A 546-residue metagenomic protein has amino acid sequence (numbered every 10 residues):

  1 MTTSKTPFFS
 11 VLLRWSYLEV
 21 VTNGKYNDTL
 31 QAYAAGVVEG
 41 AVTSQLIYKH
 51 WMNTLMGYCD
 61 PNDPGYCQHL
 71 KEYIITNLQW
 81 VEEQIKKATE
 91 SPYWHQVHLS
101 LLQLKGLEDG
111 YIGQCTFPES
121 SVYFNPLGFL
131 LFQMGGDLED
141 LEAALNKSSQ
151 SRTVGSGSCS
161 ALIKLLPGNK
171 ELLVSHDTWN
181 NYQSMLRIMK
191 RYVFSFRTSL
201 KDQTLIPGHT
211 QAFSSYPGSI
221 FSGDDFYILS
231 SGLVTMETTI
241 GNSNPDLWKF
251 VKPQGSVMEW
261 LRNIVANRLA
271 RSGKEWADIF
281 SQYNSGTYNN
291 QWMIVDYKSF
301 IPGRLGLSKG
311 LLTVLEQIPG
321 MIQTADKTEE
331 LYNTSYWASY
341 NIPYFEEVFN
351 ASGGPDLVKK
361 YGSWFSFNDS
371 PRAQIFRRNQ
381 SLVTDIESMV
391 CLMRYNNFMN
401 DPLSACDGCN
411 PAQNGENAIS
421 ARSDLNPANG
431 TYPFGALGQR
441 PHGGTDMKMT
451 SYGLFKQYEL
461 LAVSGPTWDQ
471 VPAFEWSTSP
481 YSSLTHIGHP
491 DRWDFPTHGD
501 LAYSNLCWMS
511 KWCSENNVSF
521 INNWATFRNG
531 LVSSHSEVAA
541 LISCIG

Functional and structural regions predicted by a protein language model:
M1-L172, N181-S184, V193-F221, G232 (+2 more regions): C-terminus-biased signal that marks the final domain/tail of proteins
L173-S175, Y227, V234-E237, M293: Structural recognition of the beta-strand scaffold that forms the well-ordered cores of secreted hydrolase catalytic
D177-W179: Beta-hairpin (beta-strand-turn-beta-strand) motif
R187-I188: Short coil/turn segments at secondary-structure boundaries
S222-F226: Structural signature for solvent-exposed beta-strand/loop edge elements and short helix-capping sites, enriched
